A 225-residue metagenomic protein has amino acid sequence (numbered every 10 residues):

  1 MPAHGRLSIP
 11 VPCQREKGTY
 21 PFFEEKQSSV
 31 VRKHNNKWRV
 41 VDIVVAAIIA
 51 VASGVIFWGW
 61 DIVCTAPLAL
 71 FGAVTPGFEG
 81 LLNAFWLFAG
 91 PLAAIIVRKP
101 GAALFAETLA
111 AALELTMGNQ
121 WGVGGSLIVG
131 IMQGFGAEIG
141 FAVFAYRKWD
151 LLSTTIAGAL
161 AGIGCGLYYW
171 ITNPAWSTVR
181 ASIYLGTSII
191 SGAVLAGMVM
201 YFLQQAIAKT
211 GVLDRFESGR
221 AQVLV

Functional and structural regions predicted by a protein language model:
S8-K37: Short, Lys/Arg-rich, polar N-terminal cytosolic tail immediately upstream of the first transmembrane signal-anchor
V31-A93: Hydrophobic transmembrane alpha-helices
V41-A50, I128-W170: Short helix-perturbing small/polar motifs within transmembrane alpha-helices
I43-A47, A84, F88, P100-T108 (+4 more regions): Hydrophobic alpha-helical transmembrane segments
I49-F57, G90, E114, Q133 (+4 more regions): Alpha-helical transmembrane segments of multipass membrane proteins
A69-F71, R147-V225: Membrane-embedded alpha-helical hairpins and interfacial helices in multi-pass inner-membrane proteins
A110-A137: Interfacial aromatic-anchored transmembrane helix boundaries in multi-pass membrane proteins
